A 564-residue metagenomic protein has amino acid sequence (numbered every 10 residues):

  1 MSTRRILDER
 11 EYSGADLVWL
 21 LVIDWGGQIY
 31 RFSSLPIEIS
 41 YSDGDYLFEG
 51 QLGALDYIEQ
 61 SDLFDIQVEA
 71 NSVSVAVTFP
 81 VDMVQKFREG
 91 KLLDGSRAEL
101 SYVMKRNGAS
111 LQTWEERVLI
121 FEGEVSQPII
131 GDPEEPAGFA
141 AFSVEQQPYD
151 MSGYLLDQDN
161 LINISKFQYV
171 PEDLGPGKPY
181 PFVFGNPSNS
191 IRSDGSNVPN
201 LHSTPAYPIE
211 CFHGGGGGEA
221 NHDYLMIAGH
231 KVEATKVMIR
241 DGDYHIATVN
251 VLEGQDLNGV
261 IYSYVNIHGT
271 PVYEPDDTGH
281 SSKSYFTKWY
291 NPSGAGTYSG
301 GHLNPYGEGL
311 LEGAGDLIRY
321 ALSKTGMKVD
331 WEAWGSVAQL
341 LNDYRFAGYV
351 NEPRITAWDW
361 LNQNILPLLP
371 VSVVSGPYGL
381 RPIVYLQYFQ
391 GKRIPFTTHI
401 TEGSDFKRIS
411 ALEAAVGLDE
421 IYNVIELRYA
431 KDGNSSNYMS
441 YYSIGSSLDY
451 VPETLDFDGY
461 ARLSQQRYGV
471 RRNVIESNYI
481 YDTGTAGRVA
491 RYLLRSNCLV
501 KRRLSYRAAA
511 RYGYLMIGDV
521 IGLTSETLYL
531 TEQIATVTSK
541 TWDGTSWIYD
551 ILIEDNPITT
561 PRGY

Functional and structural regions predicted by a protein language model:
M1-I29, S33-R117, I129-V232, P305 (+1 more regions): C-terminal extracytoplasmic interaction modules
E122-E124, I534: Conserved beta-strand residues within beta-sheet cores
K236-M327: Surface-exposed interaction regions enriched in Ser/Thr/Asp/Glu that occur as long low-complexity tracts or repetitive
